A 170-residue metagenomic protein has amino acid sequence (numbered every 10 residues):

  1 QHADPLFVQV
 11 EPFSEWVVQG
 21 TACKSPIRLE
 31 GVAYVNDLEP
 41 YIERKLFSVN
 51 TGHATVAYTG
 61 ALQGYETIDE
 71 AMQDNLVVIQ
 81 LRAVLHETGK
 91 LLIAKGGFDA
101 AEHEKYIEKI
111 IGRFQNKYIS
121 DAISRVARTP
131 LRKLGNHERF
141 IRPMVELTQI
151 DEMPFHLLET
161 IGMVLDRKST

Functional and structural regions predicted by a protein language model:
Q1-S169: Substrate/ligand-engaging "lid" and interaction regions
